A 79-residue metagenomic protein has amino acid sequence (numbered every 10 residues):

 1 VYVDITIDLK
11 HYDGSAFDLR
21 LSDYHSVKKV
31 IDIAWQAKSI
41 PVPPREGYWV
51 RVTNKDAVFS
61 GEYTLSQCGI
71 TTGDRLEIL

Functional and structural regions predicted by a protein language model:
V1-T6: Short structural boundary motif marking the start of a folded domain
I7-H11, V52-N54: Short acidic, glycine-rich loop/turn motifs
H11-K29: Short, contiguous acidic and Ser/Thr-rich linear segments
Y12-G14, R45, Y63, T71: Short, solvent-exposed coil/turn segments
V30-A34: Amphipathic, non-transmembrane alpha-helical segments in extracytoplasmic/periplasmic proteins
Q36-V58: Short loop-to-beta-strand transition segments
K55-E77: Eukaryotic mixed-charge, acidic/polar low-complexity intrinsically disordered regions
